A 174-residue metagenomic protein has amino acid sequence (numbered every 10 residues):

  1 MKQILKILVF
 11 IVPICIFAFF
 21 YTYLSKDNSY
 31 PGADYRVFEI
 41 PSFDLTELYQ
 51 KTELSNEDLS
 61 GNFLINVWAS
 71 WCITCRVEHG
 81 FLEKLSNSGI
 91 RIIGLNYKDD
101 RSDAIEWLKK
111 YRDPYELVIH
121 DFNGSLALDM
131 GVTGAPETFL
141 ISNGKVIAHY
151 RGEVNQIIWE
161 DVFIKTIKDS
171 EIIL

Functional and structural regions predicted by a protein language model:
M1-T46: N-terminal targeting signals for export/organelle localization
K6, K110-P114, D121-I167: Thiol/disulfide oxidoreductase modules built on the thioredoxin-like
L45-Q50, F122-G124: Conserved SAM/SAH-binding loop
E53-R76: Short active-site neighborhood of thiol/selenol oxidoreductases, capturing the structured segment around
L64-I65, I92, T138: Hydrophobic beta-strand anchors of alpha/beta hydrolase catalytic cores
R76-Y111, F122-D129: Structural microenvironment flanking redox-active thiols in thiol-disulfide oxidoreductases
I90, E116-L117: Short, conserved active-site loop motifs that form the nucleotide-linked donor/cofactor pocket
S170-L174: Short, solvent-exposed mixed-charge patches
